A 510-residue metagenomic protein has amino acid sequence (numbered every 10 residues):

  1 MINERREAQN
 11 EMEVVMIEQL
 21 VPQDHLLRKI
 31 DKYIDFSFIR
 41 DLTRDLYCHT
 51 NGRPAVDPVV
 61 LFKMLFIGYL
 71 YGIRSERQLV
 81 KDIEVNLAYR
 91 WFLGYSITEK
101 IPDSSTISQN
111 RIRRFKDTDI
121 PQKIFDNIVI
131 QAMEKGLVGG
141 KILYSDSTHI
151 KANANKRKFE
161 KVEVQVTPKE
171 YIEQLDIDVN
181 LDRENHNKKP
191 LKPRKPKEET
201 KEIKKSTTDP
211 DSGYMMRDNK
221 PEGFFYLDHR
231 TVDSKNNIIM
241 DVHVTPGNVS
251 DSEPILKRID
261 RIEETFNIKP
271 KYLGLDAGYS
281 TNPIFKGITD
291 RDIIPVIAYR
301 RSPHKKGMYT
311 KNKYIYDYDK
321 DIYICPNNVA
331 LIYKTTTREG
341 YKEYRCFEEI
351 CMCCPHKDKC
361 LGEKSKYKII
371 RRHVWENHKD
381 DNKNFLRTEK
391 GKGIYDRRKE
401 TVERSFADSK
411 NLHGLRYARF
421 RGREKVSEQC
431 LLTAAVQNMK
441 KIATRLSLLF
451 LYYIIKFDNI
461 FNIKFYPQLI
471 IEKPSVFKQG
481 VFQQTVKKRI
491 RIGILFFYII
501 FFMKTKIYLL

Functional and structural regions predicted by a protein language model:
M1-R28: Hydrophobic alpha-helical membrane-insertion signals
N3-R6, G72-V85, Y95-L510: Anion-binding and metal-coordination hotspots
M12, V21, I34, F38 (+7 more regions): Generic alpha-helix structural propensity
M16, V60-F66, T106, N127: A general alpha-helix detector
Q23-F66, H378: Basic, short loop/linker segments at the boundary and entry of helix-turn-helix/winged-helix-like folds
Y69: Short, aromatic/basic-rich helix-turn unit that serves as a nucleic-acid recognition element
Y89-L93: Short amphipathic alpha-helical interface patches used for protein-protein assembly/oligomerization
